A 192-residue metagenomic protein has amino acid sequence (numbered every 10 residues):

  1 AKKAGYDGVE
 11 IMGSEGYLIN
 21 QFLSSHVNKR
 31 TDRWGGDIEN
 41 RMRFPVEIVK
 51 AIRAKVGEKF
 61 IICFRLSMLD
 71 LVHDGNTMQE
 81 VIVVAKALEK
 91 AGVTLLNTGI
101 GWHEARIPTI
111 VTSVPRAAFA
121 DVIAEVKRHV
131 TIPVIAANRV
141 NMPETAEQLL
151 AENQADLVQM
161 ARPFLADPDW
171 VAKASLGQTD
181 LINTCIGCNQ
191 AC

Functional and structural regions predicted by a protein language model:
K2-C192: Flavin-dependent oxidoreductase catalytic cores
